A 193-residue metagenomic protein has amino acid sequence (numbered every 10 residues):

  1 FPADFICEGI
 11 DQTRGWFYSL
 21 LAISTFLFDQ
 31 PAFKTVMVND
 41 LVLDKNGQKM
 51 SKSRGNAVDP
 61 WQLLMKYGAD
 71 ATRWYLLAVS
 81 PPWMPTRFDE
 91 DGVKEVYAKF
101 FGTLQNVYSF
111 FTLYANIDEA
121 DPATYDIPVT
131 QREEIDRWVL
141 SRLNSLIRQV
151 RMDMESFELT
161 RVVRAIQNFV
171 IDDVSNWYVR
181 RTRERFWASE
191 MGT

Functional and structural regions predicted by a protein language model:
F1-Q12: A short glycine/serine-rich beta->alpha loop
E8, W16, F157: Conserved catalytic-core segments centered on acid/base and nucleophilic motifs
T13-D29: Metal-dependent nuclease catalytic cores in nucleic-acid-processing enzymes, especially RNase H-like/related
Q30-T193: Long, charged, mostly alpha-helical binding arms that flank functional sites
